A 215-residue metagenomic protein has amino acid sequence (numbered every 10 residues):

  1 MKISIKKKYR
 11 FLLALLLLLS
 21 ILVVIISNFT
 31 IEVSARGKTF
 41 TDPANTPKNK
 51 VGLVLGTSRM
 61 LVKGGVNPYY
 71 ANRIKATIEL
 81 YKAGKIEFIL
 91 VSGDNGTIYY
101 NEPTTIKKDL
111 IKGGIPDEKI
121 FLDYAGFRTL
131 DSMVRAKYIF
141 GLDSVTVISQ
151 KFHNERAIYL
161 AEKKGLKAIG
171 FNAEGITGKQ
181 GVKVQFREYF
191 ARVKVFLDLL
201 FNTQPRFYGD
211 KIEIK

Functional and structural regions predicted by a protein language model:
M1-Y9, I78-L80, I86: Hydrophobic transmembrane signal anchors and adjacent membrane-proximal interface regions, especially in viral
K2, K6-R10, G178, V182 (+1 more regions): Structural motif marking the loop-to-transmembrane transition
K2-P43: N-terminal type II signal-anchor transmembrane helix that functions as the membrane-insertion/stop-transfer segment
L17, L80, L199-F201: Enrichment for repetitive, rod-forming helical segments
F29-Q185: A structural signal for short, hydrophobic/glycine-enriched beta-strand patches
A173-E174, R192, G209-K211: Extracytoplasmic electrostatic interaction patches
V182-Q204: A transmembrane-helix-recognition feature enriched in membrane-embedded lipid enzymes and envelope glyco-/phospholipid
T203-K215: Short linear elements at protein peripheries
